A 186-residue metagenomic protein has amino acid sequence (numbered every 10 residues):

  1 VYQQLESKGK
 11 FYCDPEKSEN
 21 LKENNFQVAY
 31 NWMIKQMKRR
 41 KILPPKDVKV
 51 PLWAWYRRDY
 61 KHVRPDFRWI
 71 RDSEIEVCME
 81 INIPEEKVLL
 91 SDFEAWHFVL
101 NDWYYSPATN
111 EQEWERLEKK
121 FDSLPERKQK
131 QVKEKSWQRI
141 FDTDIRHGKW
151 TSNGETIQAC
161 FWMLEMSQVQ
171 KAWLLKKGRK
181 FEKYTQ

Functional and structural regions predicted by a protein language model:
V1-E23, V48-V50, Y60-Q186: Conserved NAD+-utilizing ADP-ribose enzyme module
N25-D59: Short, well-structured hydrophobic secondary-structure segments
